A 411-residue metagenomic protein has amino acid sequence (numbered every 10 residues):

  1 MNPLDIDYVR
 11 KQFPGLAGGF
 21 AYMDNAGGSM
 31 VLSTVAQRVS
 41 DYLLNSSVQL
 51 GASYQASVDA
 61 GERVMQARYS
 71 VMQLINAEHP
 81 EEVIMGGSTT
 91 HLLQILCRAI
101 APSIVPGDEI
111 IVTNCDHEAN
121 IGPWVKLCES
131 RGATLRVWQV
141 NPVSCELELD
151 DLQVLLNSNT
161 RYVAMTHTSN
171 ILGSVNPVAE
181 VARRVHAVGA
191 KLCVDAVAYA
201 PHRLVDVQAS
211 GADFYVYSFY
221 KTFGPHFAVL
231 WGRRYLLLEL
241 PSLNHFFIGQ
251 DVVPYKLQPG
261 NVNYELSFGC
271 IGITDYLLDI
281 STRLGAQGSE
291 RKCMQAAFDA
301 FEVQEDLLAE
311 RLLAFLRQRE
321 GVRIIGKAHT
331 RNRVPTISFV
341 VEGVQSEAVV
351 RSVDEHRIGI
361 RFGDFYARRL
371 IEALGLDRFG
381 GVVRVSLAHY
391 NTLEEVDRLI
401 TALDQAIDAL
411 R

Functional and structural regions predicted by a protein language model:
M1-R411: Pyridoxal 5′-phosphate
